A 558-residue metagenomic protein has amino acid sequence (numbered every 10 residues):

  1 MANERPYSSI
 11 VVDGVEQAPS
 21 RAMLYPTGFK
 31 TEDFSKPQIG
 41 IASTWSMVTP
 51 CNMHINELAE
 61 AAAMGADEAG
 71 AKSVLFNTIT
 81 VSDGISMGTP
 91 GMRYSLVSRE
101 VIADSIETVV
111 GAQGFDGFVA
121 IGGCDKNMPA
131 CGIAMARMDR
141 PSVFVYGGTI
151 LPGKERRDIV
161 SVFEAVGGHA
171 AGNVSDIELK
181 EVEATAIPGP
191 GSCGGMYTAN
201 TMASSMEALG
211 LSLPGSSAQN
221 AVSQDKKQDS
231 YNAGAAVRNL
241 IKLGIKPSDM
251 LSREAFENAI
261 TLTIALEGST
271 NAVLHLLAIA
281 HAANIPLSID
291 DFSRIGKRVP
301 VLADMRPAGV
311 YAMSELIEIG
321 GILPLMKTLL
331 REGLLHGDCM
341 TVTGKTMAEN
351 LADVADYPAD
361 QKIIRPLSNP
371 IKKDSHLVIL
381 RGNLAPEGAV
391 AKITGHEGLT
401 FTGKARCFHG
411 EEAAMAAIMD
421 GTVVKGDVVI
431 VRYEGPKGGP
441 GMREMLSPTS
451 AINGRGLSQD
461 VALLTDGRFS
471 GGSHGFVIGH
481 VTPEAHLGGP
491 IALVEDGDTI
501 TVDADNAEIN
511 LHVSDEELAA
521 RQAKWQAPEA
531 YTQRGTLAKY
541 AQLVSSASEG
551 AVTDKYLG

Functional and structural regions predicted by a protein language model:
M1-M53, L58-I79, G84-I85, P90-S95 (+4 more regions): Catalytic or ion-coupling anion/metal-binding cores of large enzyme and transporter domains
S95-D104: Glycine-rich, highly charged phosphate/nucleotide-binding loops
V110-C131, V143-Y146: A short, small-residue-rich loop immediately preceding and capping a beta-strand
